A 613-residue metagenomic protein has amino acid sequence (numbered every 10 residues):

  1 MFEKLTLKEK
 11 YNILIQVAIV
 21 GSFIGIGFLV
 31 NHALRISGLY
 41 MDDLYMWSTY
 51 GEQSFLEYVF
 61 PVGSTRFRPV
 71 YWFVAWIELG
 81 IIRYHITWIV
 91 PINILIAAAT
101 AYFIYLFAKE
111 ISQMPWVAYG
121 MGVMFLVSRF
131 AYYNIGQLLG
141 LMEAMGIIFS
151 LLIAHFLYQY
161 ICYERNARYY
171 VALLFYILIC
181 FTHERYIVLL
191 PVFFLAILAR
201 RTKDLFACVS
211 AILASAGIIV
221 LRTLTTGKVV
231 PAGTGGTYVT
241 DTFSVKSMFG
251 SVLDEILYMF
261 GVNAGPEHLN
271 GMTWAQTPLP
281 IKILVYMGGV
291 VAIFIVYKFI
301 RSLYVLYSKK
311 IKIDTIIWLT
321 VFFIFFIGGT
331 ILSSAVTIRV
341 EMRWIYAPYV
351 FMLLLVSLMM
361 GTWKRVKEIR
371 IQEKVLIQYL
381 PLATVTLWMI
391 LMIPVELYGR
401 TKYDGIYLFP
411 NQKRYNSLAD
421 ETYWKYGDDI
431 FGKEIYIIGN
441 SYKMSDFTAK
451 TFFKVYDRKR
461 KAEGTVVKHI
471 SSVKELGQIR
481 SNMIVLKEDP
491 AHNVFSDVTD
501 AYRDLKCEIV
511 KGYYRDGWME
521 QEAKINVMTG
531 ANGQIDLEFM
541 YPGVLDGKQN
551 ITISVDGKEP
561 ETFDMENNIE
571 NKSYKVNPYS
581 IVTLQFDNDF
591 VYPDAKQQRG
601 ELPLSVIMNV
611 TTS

Functional and structural regions predicted by a protein language model:
M41, M46-I81, H85, T223-S302 (+2 more regions): Membrane-lumen/periplasm interface segments of multi-pass, membrane-embedded glycan/lipid transferases
P91-S112, L152-F156, I293-R301: Transmembrane-helix motifs of polytopic, lipid-linked glycan transferases
I104-F130, I147-I148: Transmembrane-helix signature of polytopic, membrane-embedded enzymes that assemble or transfer cell-envelope glycans
A108, T386-D457, R503, C507: Membrane-embedded, lumen/periplasm-facing catalytic core of multi-pass transferases that use lipid-linked donors
S150-Y169, I179: Membrane-interface transmembrane helices that cradle and orient dolichyl/undecaprenyl
R168-H183, L190-L195: Membrane-interface alpha helices of multi-pass inner-membrane proteins
V188-A216: Perimembrane helix-loop-helix junctions
I212, I316-T320, M360-Y398: Signature aromatic-anchored transmembrane alpha helix within multi-pass, membrane-resident enzymes that catalyze glycan
